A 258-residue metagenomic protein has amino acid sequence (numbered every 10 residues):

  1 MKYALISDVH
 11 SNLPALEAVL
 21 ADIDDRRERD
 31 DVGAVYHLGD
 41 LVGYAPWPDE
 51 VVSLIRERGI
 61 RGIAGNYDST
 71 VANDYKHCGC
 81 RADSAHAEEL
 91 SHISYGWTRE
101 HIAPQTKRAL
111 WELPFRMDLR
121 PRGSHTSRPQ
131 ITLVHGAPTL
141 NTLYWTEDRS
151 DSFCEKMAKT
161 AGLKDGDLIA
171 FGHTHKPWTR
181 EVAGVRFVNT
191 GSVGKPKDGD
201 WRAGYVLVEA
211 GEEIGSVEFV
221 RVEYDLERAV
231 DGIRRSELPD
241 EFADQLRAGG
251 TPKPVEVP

Functional and structural regions predicted by a protein language model:
M1-A4, L119-T132, V182-R186, G215: Beta-strand-turn-beta hairpins that frame and shape the catalytic cleft of phosphate-ester-processing enzymes
M1-I60: N-terminal active-site segment of His-dependent metallophosphoesterases
I6-S7, V35-D40, R61-N66, V134 (+2 more regions): Active-site neighborhood of phospho(di)ester-bond hydrolases with catalytic His/Asp-centered motifs
H10-A15, G43-P46, Y67-N73, L168-E181 (+1 more regions): Active-site environment of divalent metal-dependent phosphoester hydrolases
I23-V32, P121-R128, A161-D165, L207 (+1 more regions): Glycine-rich phosphate-binding loop signature in dinucleotide/nucleotide-binding domains
V51, R58-D118, R128, L140 (+1 more regions): Active-site neighborhood of divalent metal-dependent phosphoester bond hydrolases
D148-V188: Anionic-ligand binding region
R180-P258: Acidic, His/Gly-rich catalytic cores of divalent-metal-dependent hydrolytic chemistry
